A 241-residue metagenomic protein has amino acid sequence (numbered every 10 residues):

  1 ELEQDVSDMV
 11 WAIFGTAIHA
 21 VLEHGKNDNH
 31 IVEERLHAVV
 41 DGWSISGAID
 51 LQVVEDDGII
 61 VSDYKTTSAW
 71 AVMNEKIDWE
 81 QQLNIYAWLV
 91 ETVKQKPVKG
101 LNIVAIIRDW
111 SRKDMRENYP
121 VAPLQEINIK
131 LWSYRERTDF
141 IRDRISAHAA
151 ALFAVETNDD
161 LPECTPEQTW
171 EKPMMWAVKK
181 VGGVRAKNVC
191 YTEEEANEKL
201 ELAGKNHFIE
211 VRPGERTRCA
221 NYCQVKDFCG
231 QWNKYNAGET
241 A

Functional and structural regions predicted by a protein language model:
E1-I59, S68-W70, N74-Q81, D114-N118 (+2 more regions): Metal-dependent nuclease catalytic cores that hydrolyze phosphodiester bonds in DNA/RNA, characterized by
V10, G42, A69, I85-A87 (+3 more regions): Residues in intrinsically disordered, low-complexity segments of regulatory proteins
A17-V21, I85, D139-R144: Long, highly charged amphipathic alpha-helices
Y64-K65: Activation of the activation-loop gatekeeper triad in protein kinase-fold domains
W79-V90: Membrane-associated lipid acylation/remodeling enzymes share a hydrophobic transmembrane-juxtamembrane segment
L89-A241: Metal-dependent nuclease catalytic regions and adjoining charged, substrate-binding loops involved in nucleic-acid end
